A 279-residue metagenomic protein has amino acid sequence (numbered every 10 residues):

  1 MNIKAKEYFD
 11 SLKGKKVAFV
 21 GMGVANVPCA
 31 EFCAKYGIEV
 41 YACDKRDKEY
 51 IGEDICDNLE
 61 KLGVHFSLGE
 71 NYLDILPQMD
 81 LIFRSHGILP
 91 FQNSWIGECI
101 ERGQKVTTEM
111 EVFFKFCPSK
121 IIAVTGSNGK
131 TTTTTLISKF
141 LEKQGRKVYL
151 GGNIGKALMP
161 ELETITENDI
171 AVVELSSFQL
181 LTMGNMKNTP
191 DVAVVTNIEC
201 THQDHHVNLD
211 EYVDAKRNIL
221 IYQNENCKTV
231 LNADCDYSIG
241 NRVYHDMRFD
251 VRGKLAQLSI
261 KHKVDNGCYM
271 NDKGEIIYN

Functional and structural regions predicted by a protein language model:
M1-T108: N-terminal leader/targeting and accessory segments in enzymes
F9-L12, I51-E53, I96, C117 (+2 more regions): Short, mixed-charge, low-aromatic patches
S11, K15, V20-M22, H86 (+2 more regions): Adenine nucleotide phosphate-binding catalytic loops in nucleotide-utilizing enzymes
A18, E39-Y41, Y149, K228-V230 (+1 more regions): A structural signal for isolated positions on well-ordered beta-strands in alpha/beta enzyme cores
M22, D44-K45, S127, N153 (+2 more regions): Cofactor-binding loop segments of dinucleotide-utilizing enzymes, especially the Rossmann-like FAD- and NAD(P)+-binding
A34, L73-P77, H86, P90-R252: Phosphate-binding loop of NTP-binding sites
D44-K45, S67-E70, T107-E111, F249-N271: Beta-strand->loop->alpha-helix junctions that form or flank phosphate-binding loops in nucleotide-handling enzymes
